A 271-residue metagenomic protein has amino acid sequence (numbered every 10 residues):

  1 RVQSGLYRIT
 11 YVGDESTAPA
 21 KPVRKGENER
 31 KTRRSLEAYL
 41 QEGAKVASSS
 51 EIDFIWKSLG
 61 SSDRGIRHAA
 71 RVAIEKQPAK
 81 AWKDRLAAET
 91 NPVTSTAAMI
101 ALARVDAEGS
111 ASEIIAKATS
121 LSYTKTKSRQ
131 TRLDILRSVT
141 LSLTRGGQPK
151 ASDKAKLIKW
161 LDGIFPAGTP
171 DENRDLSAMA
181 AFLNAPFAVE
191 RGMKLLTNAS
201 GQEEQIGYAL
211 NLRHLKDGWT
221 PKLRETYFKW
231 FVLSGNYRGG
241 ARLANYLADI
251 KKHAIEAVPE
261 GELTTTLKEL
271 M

Functional and structural regions predicted by a protein language model:
V2, Y11-M271: Long, ordered, helix-rich scaffold segments
G5-Y7: A short loop-to-beta-strand structural motif that recurs across blades of beta-propeller domains
